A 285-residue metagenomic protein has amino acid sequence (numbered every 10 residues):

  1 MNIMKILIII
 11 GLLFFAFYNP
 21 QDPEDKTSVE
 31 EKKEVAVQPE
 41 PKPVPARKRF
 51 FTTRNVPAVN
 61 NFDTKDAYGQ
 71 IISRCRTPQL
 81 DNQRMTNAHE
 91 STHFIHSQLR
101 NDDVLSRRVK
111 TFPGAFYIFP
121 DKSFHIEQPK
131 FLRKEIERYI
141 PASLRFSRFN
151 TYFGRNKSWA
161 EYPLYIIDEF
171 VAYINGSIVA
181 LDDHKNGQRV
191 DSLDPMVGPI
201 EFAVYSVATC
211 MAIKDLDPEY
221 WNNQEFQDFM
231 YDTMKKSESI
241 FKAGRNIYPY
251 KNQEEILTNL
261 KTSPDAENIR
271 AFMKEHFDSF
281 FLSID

Functional and structural regions predicted by a protein language model:
M1-Q21: Sec-dependent N-terminal signal peptides
P20-P45: Sec-dependent signal peptide cleavage junction
V37-D66: Non-catalytic accessory regions used for complex assembly or targeting
I71-T86: Short pre-active-site segment immediately N-terminal to the catalytic Zn-binding motif
M85-N101: Active-site recognition of the HExxH zinc-binding catalytic motif
Q98-R145: Post-HEXXH active-site segment of zinc metalloproteases
A142-K185: Extracellular-facing segments of soluble proteins and assemblies that are Gly/Ser/Thr-biased and enriched in aromatics
I174-D285: Pan-zinc metallopeptidase signature
